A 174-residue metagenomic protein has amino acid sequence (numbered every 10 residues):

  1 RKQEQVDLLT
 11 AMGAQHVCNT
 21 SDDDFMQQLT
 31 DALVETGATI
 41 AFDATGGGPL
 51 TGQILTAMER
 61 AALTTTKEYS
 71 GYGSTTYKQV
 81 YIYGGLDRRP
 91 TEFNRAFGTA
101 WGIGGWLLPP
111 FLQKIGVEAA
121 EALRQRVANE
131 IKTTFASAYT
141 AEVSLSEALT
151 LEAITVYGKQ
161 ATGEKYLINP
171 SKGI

Functional and structural regions predicted by a protein language model:
R1-Y69, A119: Adenosine-nucleotide cofactor-binding segment
G13, G46-G48, K78, G84 (+1 more regions): Glycine-centered flexibility sites
C18, F42, Y81, Y139-E142 (+1 more regions): Residues embedded in well-ordered beta-strands within globular domains across many folds
V34-E35, G73-T75, K159-T162: Flexible, charged surface loops at secondary-structure boundaries
A38-I40, T75-Q79, E164: Residue-level recognition of the N-termini of beta-strands and the immediately preceding loop/turn
G46-G47, G84-R89, P109, E147 (+1 more regions): Glycine-rich beta-alpha junction loops
A61-T66, P109-I174: C-terminal hydrophobic helical "lid"/dimerization subdomain of Rossmann-like NAD(P)H-dependent oxidoreductases
S70-S137: Rossmann-fold dehydrogenase core element
